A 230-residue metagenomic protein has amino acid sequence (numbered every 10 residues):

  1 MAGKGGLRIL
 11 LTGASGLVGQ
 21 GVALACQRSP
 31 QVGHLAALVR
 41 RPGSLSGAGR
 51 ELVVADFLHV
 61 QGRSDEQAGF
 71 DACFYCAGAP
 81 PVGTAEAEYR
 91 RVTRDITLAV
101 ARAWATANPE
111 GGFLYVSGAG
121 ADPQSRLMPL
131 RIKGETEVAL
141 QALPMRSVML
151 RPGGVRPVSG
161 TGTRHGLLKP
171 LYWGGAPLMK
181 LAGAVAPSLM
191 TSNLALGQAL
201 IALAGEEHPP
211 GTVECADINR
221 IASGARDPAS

Functional and structural regions predicted by a protein language model:
A2-S29: N-terminal Rossmann NAD(P)H-binding glycine-rich loop of SDR-like oxidoreductase domains
I9, R50-A99, A103-T106: NAD(P)H-binding glycine-rich loop region in Rossmannoid oxidoreductase-like domains and their noncatalytic homologs
T12, L38, C76, F113-A119 (+1 more regions): SDR active-site strand-loop-helix element
A37-S44: Short, polar loop motifs at secondary-structure junctions
A79, A87, D95-E137, A142 (+1 more regions): Conserved Rossmann-fold NAD(P)-dependent oxidoreductase catalytic core, especially the SDR/UDP-sugar
P123-A225: Oxidoreductase cofactor-interface core, primarily capturing Rossmann-like NAD(P)-dependent enzymes
